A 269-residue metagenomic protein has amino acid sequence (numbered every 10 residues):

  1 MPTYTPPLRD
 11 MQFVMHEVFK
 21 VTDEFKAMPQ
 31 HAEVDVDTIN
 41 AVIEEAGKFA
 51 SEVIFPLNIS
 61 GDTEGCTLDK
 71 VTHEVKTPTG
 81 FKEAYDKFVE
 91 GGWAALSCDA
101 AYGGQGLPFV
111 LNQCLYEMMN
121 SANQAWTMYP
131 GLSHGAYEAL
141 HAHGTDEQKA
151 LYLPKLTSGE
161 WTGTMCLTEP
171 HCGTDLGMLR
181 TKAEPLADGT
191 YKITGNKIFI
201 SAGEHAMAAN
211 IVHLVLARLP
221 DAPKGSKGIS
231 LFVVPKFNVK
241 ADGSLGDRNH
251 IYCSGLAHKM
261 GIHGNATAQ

Functional and structural regions predicted by a protein language model:
M1-T127, E147, L151: Amphipathic, small/basic residue-rich leader segments at the start of a protein or domain
D69-D86, E90-C98, T164-D188, K192 (+1 more regions): Flexible, glycine/threonine-enriched loop-and-boundary segments that flank and lead into catalytic domains of large
A95-A100, A122-E138, G159-E169, S230-L231: Core alpha/beta catalytic barrel or barrel-like domain that forms the active/cofactor pocket in diverse metabolic
Y102-G106, G135-A139, E147-Q148, H171-D175 (+3 more regions): Flexible loop/turn segments at secondary-structure boundaries
Y129-S133, G144-L186: Internal maturation/activation junctions in enzymes
T190, T194-S244, R248: A short core secondary-structure module
S244-Q269: Flexible, small-/acidic-enriched active-site or ligand-binding loops
